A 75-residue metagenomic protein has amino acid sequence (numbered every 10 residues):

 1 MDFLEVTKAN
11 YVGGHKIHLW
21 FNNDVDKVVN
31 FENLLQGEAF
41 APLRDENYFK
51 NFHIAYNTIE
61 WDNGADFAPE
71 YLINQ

Functional and structural regions predicted by a protein language model:
M1-Q75: Motif-centric detector for short Cys/His coordination patterns
